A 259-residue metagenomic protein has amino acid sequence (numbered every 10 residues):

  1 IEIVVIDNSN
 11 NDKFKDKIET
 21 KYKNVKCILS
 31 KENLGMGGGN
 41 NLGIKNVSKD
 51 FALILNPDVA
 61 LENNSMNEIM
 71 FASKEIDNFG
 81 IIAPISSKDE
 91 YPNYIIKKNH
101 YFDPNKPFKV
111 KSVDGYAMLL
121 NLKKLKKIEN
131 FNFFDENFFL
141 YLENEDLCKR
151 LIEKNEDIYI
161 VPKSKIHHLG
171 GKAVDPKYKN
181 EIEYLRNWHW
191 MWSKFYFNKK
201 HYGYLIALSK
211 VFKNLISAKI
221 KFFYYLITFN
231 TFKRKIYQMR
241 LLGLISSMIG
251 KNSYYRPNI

Functional and structural regions predicted by a protein language model:
D7-K15: A conserved acidic beta->alpha catalytic loop
L29-V47: Glycine-rich, basic loop-to-helix element that forms the pyrophosphate-binding segment of sugar-nucleotide handling
A52: Short aromatic/hydrophobic "clamp" motif used to bind/position activated sugar donors
N63-Y94: Conserved donor NDP-sugar-binding/catalytic core segment of glycosyltransferases
F102-K123, N132, I182: A recurrent flexible, glycine/aromatic-enriched loop bordering the glycosyltransferase active site that acts as
A117-K165: A short, conserved alpha-helix in the catalytic core of glycosyltransferases
Y159-E181, K194: Active-site donor/metal-binding and catalytic loop motifs of nucleotide-sugar-dependent glycosylation enzymes
L185-W192, Y204-I259: Non-catalytic, C-terminal membrane-associated alpha-helical segments of glycosyltransferases
